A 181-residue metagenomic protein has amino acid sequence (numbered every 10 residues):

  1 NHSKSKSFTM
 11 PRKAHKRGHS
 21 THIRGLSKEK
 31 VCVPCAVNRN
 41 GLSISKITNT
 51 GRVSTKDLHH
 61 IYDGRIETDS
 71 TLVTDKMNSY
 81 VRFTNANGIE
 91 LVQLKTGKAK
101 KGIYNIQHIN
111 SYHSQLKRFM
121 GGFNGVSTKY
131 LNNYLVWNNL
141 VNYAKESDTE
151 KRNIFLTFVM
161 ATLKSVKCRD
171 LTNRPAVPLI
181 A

Functional and structural regions predicted by a protein language model:
N1-A181: Residue-level recognition of single "structural anchor" positions that define or cap local secondary structure
